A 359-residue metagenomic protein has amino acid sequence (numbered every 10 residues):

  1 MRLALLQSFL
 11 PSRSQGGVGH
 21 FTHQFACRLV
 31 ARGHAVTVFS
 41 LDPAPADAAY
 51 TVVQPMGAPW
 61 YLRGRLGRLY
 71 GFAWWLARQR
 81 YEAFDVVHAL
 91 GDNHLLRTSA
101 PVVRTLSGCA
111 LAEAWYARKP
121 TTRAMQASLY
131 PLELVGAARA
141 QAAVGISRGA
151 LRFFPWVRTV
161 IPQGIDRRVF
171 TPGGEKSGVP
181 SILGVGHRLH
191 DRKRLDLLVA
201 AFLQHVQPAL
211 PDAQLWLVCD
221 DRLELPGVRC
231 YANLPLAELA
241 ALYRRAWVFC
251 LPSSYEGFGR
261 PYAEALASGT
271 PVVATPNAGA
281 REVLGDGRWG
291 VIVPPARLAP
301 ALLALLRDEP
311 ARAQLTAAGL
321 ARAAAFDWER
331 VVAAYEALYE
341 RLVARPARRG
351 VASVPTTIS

Functional and structural regions predicted by a protein language model:
V86, R97-A117, V144: Active-site proximal beta-strand in glycosyltransferases
T122-A143: Membrane-proximal helix-turn-helix segments that form the acceptor-binding/catalytic region of lipid-linked
A137, L242-A246: Short alpha-helical donor nucleotide-sugar binding micro-motif in glycosyltransferases
G149, G164: Carbohydrate-associated surface elements
G174-K193, V199-L203, V293: Conserved donor-binding/catalytic core segment of Leloir-type glycosyltransferases
S254: Aromatic "clamp/platform" in nucleotide-sugar-dependent glycosyltransferases that forms part of the donor/acceptor
P271-A274: Short hydrophobic beta-strand element within catalytic cores of glycosyltransferases and related nucleotide-activated
D286-R297, A304-P310: Conserved acidic donor-binding segment of nucleotide-sugar-dependent glycosyltransferases
